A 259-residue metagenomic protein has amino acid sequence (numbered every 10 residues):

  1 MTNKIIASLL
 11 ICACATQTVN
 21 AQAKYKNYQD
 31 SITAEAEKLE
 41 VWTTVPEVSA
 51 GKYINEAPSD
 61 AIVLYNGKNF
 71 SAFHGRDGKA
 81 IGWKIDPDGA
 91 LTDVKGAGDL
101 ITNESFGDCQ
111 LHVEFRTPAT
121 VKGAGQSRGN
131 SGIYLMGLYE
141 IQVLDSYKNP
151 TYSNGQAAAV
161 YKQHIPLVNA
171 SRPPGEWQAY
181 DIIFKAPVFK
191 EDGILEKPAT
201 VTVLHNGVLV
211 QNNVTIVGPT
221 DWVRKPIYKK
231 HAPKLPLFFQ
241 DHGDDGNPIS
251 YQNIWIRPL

Functional and structural regions predicted by a protein language model:
M1-A23: Bacterial Sec-dependent N-terminal signal peptides
Q22-L259: Carbohydrate-interacting regions of secretory-pathway proteins
